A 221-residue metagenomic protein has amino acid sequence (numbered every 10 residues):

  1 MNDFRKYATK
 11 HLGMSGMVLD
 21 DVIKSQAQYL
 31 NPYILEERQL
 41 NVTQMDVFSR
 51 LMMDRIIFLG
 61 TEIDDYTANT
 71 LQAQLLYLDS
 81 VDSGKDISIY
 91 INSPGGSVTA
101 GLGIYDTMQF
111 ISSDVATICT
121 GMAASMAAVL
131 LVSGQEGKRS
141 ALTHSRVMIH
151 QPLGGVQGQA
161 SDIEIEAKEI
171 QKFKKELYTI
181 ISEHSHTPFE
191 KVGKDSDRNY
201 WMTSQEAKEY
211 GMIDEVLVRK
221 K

Functional and structural regions predicted by a protein language model:
M1-K221: Terminal-region recognition feature
